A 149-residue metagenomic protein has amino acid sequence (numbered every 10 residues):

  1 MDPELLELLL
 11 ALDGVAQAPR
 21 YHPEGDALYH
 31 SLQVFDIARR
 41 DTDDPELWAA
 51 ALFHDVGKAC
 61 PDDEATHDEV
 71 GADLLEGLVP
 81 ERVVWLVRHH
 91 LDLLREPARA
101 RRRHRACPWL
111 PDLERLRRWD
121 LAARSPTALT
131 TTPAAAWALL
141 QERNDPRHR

Functional and structural regions predicted by a protein language model:
M1-D63: Acidic/His-rich, divalent-metal-binding segments that scaffold phosphate/diphosphate chemistry
D2-L6, E46, P80, W109-L110 (+1 more regions): Alpha-helix initiation and N-capping motif
L5-L12, R103, D112-L113, A136 (+1 more regions): Generic structural signal of hydrophobic/aromatic residues within well-ordered alpha-helices of folded domains
L12, A16-P19, D41, P45 (+3 more regions): Short secondary-structure junctions and interdomain/linker hinges
I37-S125: Divalent metal-dependent catalytic cores for phosphoryl transfer on phosphate-bearing substrates
L110-R149: Charged substrate- and nucleic-acid-binding regions of tRNA-handling and nucleotidyl-transfer enzymes, centered on
